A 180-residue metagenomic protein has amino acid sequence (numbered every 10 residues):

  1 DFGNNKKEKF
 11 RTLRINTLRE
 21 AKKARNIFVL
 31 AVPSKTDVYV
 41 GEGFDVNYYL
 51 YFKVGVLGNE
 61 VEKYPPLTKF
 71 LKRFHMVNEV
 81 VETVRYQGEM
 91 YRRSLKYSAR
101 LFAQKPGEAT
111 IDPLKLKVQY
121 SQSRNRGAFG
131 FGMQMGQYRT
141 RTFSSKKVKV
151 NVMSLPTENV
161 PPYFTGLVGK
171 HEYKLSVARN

Functional and structural regions predicted by a protein language model:
D1-N180: Surface-exposed interaction/ligand-binding surfaces
